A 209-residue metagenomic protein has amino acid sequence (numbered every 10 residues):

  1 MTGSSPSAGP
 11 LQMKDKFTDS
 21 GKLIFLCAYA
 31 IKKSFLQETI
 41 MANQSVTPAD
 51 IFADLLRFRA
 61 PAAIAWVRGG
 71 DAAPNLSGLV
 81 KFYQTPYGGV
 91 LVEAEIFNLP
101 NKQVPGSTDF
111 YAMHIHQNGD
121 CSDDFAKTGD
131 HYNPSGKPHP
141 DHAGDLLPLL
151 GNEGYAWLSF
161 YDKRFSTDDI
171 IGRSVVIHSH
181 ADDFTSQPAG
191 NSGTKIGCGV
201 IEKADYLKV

Functional and structural regions predicted by a protein language model:
G3-P6: Short, positively charged low-complexity motifs
G9, K16-F17, K22-F25: N-terminal amphipathic/hydrophobic targeting modules at extreme N-termini, encompassing cleavable Sec/SRP-type signal
P10-L11, A126: Hydrophobic alpha-helical membrane context
L11-Q12, K208: N-terminal low-complexity, intrinsically disordered patches enriched in charged
A28-A30: Short hydrophobic alpha-helical segments enriched in small aliphatic residues
K33-V209: N-terminal leader/targeting pre-sequences
